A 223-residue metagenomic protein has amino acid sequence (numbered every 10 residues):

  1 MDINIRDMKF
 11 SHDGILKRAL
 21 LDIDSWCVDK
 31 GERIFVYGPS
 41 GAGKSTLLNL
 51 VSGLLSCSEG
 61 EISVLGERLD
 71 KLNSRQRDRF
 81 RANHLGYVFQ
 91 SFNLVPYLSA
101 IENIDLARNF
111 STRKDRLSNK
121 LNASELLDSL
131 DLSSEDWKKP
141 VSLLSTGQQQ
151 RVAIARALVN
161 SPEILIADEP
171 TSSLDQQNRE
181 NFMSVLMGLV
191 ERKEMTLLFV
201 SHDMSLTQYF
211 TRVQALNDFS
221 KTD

Functional and structural regions predicted by a protein language model:
S52: Helix-to-loop junction immediately C-terminal to a conserved catalytic motif
G60-R68: Conserved ABC transporter NBD signature motif
R68, L117-E135: Conserved ABC ATPase "signature" region
L98-A107: Short coil-to-helix segment of the ABC ATPase nucleotide-binding domain corresponding to the Q-loop/switch region
P140-L144, Q148: Conserved ABC ATPase signature
S161: Conserved catalytic motifs of ABC-family nucleotide-binding domains
L165-D168: Catalytic Walker B motif of ABC-type/P-loop ATPase nucleotide-binding domains
